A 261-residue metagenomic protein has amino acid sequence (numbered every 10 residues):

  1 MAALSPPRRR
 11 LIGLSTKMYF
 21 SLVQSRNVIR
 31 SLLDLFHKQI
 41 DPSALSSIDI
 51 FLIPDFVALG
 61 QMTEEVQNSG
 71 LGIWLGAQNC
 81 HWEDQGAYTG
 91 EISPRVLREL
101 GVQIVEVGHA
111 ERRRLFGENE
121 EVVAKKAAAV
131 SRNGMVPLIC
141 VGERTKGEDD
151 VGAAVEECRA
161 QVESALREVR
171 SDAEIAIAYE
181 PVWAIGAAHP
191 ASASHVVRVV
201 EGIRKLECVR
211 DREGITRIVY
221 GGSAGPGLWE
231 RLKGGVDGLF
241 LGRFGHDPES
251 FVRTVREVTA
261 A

Functional and structural regions predicted by a protein language model:
A2-A261: Active-site loop-to-helix "anion-binding N-cap" substructures in soluble metabolic enzymes
